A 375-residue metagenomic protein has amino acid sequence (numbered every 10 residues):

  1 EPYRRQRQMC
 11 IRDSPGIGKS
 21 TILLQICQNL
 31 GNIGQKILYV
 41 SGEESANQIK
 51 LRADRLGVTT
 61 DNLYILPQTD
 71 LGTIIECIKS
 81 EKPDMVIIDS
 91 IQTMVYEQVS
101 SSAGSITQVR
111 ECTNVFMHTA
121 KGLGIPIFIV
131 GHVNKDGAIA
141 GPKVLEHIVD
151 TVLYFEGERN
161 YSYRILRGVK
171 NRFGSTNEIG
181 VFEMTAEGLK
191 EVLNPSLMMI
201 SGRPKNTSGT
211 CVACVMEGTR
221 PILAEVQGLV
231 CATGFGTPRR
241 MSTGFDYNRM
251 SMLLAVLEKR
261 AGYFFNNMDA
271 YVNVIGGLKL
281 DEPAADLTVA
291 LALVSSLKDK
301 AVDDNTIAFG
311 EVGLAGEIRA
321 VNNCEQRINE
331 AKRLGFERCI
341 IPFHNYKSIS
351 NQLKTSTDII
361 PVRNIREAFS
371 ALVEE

Functional and structural regions predicted by a protein language model:
E1-D13, I49, E311: Single conserved hydrophobic/aromatic residue that forms the stacking wall/gate of nucleotide- or nucleobase-binding
P15-I17, E43-N47, R55, T69-T73 (+12 more regions): Conserved nucleotide-binding/hydrolysis micro-motifs of P-loop NTPases
G16-S20, Y39-E43, Q68, I106-V109 (+7 more regions): Conserved phosphate/pyrophosphate-binding and hydrolysis machinery centered on Walker-type P-loop NTPases, extending
I17, L24-V115, K259, D269 (+2 more regions): Conserved inter-motif catalytic segment of the P-loop NTP-binding fold
N114-K205: Phosphate-binding/switch region of NTP-binding enzymes
E178-G180, T185-E330, R338: Conserved P-loop NTPase/AAA+ ATPase motor core
Y346-E374: Short acidic, glycine/proline-enriched helix-loop-strand junctions
